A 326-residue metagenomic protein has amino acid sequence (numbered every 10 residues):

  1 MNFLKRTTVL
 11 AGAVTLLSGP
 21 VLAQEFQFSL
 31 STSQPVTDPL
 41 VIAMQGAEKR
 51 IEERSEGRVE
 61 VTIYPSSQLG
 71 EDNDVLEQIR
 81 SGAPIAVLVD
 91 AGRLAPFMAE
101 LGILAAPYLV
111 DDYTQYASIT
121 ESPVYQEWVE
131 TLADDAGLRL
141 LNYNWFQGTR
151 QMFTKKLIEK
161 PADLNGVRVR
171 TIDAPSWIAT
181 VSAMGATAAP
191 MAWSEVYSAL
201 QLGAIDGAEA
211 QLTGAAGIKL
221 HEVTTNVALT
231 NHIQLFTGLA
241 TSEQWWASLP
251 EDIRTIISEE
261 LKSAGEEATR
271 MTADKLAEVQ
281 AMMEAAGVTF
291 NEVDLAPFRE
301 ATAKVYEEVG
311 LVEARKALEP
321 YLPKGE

Functional and structural regions predicted by a protein language model:
M1-V9: Bacterial N-terminal signal peptides that target proteins for export
V9-L17: Hydrophobic helical h-region of N-terminal Sec-dependent signal peptides in bacterial secretory/periplasmic proteins
G12, Q24-Y116, V124-Q126, E130-E326: N-terminal secretory/targeting leader peptides
G19-A23: Sec/Tat signal peptide C-region and signal peptidase I cleavage site
